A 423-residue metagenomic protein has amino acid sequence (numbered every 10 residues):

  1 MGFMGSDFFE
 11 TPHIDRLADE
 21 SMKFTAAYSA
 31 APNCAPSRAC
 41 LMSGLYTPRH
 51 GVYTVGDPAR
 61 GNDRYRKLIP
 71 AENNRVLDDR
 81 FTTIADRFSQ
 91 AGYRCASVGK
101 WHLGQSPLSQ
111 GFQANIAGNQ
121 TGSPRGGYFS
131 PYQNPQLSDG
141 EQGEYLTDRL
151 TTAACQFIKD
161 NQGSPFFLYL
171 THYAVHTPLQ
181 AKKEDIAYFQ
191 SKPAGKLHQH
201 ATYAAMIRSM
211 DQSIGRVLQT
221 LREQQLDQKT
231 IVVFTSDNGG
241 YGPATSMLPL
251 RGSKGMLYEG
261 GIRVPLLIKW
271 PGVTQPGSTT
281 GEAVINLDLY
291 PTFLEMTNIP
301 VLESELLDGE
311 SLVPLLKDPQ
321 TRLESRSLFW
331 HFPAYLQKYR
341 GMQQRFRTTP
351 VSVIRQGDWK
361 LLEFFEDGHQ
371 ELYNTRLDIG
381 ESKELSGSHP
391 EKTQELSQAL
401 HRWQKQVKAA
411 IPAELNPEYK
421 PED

Functional and structural regions predicted by a protein language model:
M1-F365, Q370-E371, L377-K405, A409-D423: Formylglycine-dependent sulfatase
